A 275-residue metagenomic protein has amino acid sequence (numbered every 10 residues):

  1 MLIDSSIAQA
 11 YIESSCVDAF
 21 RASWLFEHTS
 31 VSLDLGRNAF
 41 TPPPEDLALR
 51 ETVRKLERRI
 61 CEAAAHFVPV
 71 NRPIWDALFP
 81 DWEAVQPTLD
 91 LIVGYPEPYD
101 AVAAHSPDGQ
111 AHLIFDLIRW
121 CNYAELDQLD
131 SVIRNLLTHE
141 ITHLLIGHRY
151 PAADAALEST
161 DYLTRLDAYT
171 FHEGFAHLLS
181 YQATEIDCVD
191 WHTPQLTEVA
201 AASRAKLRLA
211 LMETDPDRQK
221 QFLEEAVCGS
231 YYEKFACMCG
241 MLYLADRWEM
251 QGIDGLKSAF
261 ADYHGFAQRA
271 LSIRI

Functional and structural regions predicted by a protein language model:
M1-R50: N-terminal mature-domain "stem" immediately C-terminal to a signal peptide or N-terminal signal-anchor/transmembrane
S15, L78, H148-K206: Post-HExxH zinc-binding segment in Zn-dependent metallohydrolases
V53-I114, D130-S131: Auxiliary, metal-adjacent structural segments of Zn-dependent hydrolase domains
E62-P69, V132, L136, L166 (+3 more regions): Soluble non-cytosolic domains of exported or imported proteins
H112, D116-I118, I146, Y162: Extended, well-ordered protein cores
I118-L137: Short pre-active-site segment immediately N-terminal to the catalytic Zn-binding motif
L136-H148, G174: Catalytic glutamate of the conserved HExxH
H192-I275: Pan-zinc metallopeptidase signature
